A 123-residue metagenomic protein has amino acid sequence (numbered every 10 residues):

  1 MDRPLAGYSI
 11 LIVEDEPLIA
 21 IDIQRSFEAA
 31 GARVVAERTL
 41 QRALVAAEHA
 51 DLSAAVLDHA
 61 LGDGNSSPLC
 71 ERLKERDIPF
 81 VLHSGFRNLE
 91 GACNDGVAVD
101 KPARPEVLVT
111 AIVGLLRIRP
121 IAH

Functional and structural regions predicted by a protein language model:
M1-S9, R104-H123: Non-catalytic signal-transmission and effector/linker regions of two-component phosphorelay proteins
E14: Conserved acidic carboxylate
I21-R25: Charged docking surfaces used in two-component/phosphorelay signaling
G31-T39, A46: Short hydrophobic/Thr-rich beta-strand motif most characteristic of the beta2 strand and flanking loop of CheY-like
D58: Active-site residues of response regulator receiver
S67-I78: Short amphipathic alpha-helix used as the core "switch/output" element in two-component signaling
K101: A Lys-centered signature of the CheY-like receiver
